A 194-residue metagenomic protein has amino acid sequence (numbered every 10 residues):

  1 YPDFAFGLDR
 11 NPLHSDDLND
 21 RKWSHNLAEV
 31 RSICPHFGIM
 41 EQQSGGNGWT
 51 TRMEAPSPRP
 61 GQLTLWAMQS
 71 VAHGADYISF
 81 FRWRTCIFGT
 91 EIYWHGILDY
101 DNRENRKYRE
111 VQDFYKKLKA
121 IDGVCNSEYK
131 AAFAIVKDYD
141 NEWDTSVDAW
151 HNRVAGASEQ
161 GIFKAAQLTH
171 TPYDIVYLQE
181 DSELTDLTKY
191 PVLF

Functional and structural regions predicted by a protein language model:
P2-F194: Carbohydrate-binding surfaces of carbohydrate-active enzymes
